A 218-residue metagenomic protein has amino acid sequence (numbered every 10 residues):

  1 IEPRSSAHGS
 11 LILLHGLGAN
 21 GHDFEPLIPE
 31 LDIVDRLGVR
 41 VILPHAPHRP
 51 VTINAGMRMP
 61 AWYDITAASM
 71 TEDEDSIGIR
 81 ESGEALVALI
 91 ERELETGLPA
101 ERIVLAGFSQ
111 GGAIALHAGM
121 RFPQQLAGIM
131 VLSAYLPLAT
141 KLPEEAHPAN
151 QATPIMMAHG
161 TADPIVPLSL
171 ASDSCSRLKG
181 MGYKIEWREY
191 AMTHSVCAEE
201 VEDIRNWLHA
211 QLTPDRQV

Functional and structural regions predicted by a protein language model:
I1-V104: Serine-hydrolase catalytic machinery in alpha/beta-hydrolase-like enzymes
F24-P29, P143, P167-R177: Short alpha-helix in the alpha/beta-hydrolase fold that links the catalytic acid
L31-R36, E145-A152: Short, conserved loop/helix-junction motifs that constitute active-site signature segments in enzyme catalytic cores
H45, A106, M130-S133, A158 (+1 more regions): Alpha/beta-hydrolase-fold catalytic nucleophile elbow
L94, P99-N150: Primarily recognizes the serine-hydrolase "nucleophile elbow" in alpha/beta-hydrolase and SGNH/GDSL folds
N150-I155, M181-Y183: Short, proline-enriched alpha-helix->beta-strand connector loops that line the catalytic pocket of alpha/beta-hydrolase
M156-H159, D163: Short beta-strand/loop motif that positions the catalytic acidic residue of the alpha/beta-hydrolase fold
S169-V218: C-terminal catalytic histidine-bearing segment of alpha/beta-hydrolase fold enzymes
